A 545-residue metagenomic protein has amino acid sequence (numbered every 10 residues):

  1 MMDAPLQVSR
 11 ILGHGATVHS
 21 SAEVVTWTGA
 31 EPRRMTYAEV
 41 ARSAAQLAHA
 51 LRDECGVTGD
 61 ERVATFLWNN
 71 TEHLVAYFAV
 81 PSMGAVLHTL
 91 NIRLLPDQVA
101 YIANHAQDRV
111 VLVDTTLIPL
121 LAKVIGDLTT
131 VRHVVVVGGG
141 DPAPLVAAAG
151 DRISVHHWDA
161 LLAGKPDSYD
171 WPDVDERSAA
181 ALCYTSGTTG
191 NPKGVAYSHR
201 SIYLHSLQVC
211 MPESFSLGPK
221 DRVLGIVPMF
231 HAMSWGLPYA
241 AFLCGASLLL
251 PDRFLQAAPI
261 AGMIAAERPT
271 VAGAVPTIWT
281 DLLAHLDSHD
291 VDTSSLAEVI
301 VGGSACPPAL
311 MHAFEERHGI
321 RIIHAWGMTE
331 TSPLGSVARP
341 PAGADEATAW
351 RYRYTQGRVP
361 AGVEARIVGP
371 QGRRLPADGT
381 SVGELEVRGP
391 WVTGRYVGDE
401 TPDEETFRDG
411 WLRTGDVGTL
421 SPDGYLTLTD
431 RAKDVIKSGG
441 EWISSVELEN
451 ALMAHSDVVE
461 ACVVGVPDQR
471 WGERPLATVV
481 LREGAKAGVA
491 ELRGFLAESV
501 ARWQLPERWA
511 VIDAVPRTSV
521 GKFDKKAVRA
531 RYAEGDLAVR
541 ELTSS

Functional and structural regions predicted by a protein language model:
I11-L12, S82-A160, V275, E483-A485: Structural core segment of the AMP-binding/adenylate-forming
V24-N70, L74-F78, L95-A100, D159-A160: Conserved AMP-binding/adenylate-forming core of the ANL superfamily
H49, L94, A100, V111-T115 (+7 more regions): AMP-binding/adenylate-forming catalytic core of the ANL superfamily
E54-T58, K165-S178, L182-L224, G236 (+1 more regions): Conserved adenylate-forming
M83, Y203-R222, F230-T270, H285: Conserved AMP-binding/adenylation subdomain of ANL enzymes
V137, A501-K522, E541-S545: AMP-binding/adenylate-forming catalytic domain of the ANL superfamily
L243, A266-A274, L283-R351, E364 (+2 more regions): Gly/Ser/Thr-rich phosphate-binding loop
G362-E386, P422-D423, A485-V489, D524: Conserved beta-loop-beta connector loops within the AMP-binding
